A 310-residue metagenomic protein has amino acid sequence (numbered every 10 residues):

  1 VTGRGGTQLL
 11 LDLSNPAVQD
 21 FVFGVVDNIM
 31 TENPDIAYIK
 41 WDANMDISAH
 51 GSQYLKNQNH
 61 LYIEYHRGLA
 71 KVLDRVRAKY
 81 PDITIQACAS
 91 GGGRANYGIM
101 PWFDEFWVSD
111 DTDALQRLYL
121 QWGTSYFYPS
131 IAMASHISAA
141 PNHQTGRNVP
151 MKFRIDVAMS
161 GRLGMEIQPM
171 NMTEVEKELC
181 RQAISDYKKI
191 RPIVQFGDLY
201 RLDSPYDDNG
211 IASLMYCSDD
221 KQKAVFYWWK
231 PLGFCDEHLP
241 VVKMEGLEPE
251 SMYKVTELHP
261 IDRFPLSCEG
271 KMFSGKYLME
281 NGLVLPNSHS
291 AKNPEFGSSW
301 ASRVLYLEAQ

Functional and structural regions predicted by a protein language model:
V1-K152, R162-E174: Active-site neighborhood of glycoside hydrolase catalytic domains
N96-Y97, D207-A212, P265-S267: Short, solvent-exposed polar/charged micro-motifs at secondary-structure junctions
K152-D203: Catalytic cores of secreted or luminal carbohydrate-active enzymes
P205-P249: Carbohydrate-binding surface patches
L232-Q310: C-terminal beta-sandwich/jelly-roll accessory domains of carbohydrate-active enzymes
